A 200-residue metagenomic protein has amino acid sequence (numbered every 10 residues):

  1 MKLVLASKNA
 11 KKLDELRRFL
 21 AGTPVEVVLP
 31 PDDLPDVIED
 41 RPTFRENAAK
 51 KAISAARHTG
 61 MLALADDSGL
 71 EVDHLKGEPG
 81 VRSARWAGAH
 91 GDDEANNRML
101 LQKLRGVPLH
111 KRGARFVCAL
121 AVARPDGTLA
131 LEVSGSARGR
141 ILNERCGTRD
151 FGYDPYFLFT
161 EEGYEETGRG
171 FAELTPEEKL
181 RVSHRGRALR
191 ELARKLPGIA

Functional and structural regions predicted by a protein language model:
M1-V4, K11-A200: Anionic-ligand binding patches
